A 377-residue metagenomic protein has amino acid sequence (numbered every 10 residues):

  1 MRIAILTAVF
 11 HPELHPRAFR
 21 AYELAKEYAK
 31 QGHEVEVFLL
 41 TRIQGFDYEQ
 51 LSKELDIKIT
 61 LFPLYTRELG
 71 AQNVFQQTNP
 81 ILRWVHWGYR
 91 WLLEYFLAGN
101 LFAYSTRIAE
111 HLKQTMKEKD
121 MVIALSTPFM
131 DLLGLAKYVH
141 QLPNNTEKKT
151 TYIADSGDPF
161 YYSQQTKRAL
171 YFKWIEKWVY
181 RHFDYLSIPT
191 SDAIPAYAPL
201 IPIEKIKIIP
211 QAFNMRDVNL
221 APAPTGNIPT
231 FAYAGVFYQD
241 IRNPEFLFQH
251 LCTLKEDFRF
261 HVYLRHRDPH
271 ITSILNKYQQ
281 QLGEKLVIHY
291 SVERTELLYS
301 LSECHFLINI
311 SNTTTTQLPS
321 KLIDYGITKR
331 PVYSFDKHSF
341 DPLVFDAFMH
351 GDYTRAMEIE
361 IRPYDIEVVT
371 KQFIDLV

Functional and structural regions predicted by a protein language model:
E23, A103-T106, M130, A169-I188: Membrane-proximal helix-turn-helix segments that form the acceptor-binding/catalytic region of lipid-linked
I43-A103: A conserved catalytic-core segment of Leloir-type glycosyltransferases
T146, T151-I153, F160-W178, M215: Nucleotide-sugar donor phosphate/pyrophosphate-binding loop at the beta->alpha transition of glycosyltransferases
D192, Q211-A212: Carbohydrate-associated surface elements
M215-R216, G226-L275: Conserved catalytic-core segment of nucleotide-activated headgroup transferases in glycan assembly
L264, T272-E296: Nucleotide-activated donor-binding/catalytic signature segment of Leloir-type glycosyltransferases, i.e., the conserved
S300-T316: Acidic donor-binding loop of glycosyltransferase active sites
H350-V377: A charged, aromatic-enriched C-terminal amphipathic alpha-helix characteristic of glycosyltransferases across folds
